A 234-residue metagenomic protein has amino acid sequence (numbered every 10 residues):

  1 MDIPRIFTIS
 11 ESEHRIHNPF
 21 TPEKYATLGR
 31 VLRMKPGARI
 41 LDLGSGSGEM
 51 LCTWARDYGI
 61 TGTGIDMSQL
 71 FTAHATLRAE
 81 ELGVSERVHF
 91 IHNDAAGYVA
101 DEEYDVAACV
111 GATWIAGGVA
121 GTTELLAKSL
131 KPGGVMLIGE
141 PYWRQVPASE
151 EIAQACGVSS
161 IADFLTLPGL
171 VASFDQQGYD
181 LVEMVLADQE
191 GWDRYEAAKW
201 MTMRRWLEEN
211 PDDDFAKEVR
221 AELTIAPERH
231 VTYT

Functional and structural regions predicted by a protein language model:
N18-P36: Conserved alpha-helix/loop element of class I SAM-dependent methyltransferases that forms part of the SAM/SAH-binding
A38-G44: Conserved class I S-adenosyl-L-methionine
E49-A96: Class I SAM-dependent methyltransferase SAM/SAH-binding core
V99-A107: A short acidic, Gly/Pro-enriched loop at the edge of an enzyme's catalytic core that lines a small-molecule cofactor
V106-V119: A short SAM/SAH-binding and catalytic strip from SAM-dependent methyltransferases
A120-V135: A short glycine-rich, Lys/Arg-flanked "PGG" loop and its adjoining helix->strand segment in the class I
P141-I161: Short, glycine-/aromatic-enriched active-site segment of Class I SAM-dependent methyltransferases
E183-T234: Conserved Class I S-adenosyl-L-methionine
